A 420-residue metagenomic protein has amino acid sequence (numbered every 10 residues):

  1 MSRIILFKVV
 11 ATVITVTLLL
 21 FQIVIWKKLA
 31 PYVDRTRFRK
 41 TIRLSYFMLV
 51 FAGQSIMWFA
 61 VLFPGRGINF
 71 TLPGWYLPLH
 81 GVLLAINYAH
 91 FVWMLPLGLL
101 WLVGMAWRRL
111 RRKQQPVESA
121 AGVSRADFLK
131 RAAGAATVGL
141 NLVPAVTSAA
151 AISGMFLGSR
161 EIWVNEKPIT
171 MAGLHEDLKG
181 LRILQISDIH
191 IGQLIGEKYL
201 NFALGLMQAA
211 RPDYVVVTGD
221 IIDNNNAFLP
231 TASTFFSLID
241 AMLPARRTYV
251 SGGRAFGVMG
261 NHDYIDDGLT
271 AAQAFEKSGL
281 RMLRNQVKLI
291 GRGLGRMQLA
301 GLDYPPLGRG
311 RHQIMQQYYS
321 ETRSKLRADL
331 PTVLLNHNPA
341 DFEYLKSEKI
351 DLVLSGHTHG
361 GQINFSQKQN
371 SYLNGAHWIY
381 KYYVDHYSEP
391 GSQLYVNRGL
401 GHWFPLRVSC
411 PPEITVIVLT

Functional and structural regions predicted by a protein language model:
M1-S159: Non-catalytic terminal accessory segments
T71, A150-I152, A172, E321 (+1 more regions): Hydrophobic alpha-helical segments with strong N-terminal bias
W107-A132, M155-Q185, G192-G205: N-terminal signal-anchor transmembrane helix
N165, L174-T420: Soluble catalytic domains of enzymes that build or remodel membrane lipids, polysaccharides, and related
